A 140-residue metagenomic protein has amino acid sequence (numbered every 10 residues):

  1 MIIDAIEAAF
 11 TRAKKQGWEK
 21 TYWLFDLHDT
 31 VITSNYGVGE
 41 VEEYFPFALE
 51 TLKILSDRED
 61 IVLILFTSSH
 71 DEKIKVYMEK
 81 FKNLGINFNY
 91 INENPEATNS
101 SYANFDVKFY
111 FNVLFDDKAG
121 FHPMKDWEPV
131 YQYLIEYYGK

Functional and structural regions predicted by a protein language model:
M1-K140: HAD-like aspartate-dependent phosphatase fold
